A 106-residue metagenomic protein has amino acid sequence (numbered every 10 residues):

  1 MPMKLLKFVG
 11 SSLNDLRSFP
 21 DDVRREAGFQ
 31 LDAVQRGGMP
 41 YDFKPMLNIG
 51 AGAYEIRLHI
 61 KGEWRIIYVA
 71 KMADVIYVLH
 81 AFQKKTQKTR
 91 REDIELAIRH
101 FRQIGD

Functional and structural regions predicted by a protein language model:
M1-E63, M72-I76, Q83-D106: Basic, Lys/Arg-enriched alpha-helical interface segments
R65-I67: Short acidic loop-to-beta-strand element that houses the catalytic metal-binding Asp/Glu of nuclease active sites
